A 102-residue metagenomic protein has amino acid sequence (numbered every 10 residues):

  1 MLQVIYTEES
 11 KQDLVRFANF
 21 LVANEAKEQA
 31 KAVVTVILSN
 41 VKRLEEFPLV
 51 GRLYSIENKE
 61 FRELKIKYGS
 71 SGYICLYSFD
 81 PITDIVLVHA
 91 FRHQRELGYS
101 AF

Functional and structural regions predicted by a protein language model:
M1-Y68, I82-T83, Y99-A101: Basic, Lys/Arg-enriched alpha-helical interface segments
I66-F102: Enriched for short, Lys/Arg-rich terminal
